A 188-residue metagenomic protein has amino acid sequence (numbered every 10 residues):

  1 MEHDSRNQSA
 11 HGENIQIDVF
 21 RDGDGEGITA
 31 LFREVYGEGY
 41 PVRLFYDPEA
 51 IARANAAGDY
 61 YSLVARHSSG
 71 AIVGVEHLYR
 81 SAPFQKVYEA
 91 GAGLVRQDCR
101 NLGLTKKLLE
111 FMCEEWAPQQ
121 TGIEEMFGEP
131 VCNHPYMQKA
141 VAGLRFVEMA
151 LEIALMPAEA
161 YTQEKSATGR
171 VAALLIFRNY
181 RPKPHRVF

Functional and structural regions predicted by a protein language model:
M1-G23, F188: Conserved N-terminal entry element of GNAT/NAT acetyltransferase domains
V19-Q97, P130: A conserved beta-strand-loop-helix scaffold within acyl/acetyltransferase catalytic domains
L94, C132-H134, E152-A154: Active-site-proximal loop/turn and secondary-structure-junction residues that shape catalytic pockets, frequently
V95, N101-W116, M126: Conserved acetyl-CoA-binding loop-helix of GNAT-fold acetyltransferases
W116-C132: Conserved GNAT acetyl-CoA-binding A-motif
F127-E129, A142-K165: Conserved catalytic-core motifs of GNAT/GCN5-like acyltransferases
M137-V141: Conserved active-site tyrosine of GNAT-family acetyltransferases
M156-F188: C-terminal "cap" of GNAT-fold acetyltransferases
